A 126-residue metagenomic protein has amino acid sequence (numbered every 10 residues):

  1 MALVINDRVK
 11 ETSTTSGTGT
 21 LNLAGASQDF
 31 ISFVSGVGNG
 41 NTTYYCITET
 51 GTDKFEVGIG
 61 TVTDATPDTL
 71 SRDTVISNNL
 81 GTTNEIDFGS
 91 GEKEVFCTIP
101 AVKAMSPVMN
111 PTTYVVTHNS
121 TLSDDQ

Functional and structural regions predicted by a protein language model:
M1-G25, D29-F30, P67, I76-D124: Glycine-rich, low-complexity segments
F33-I59: Ser/Thr/Gly-rich low-complexity blocks that favor extended beta-strand/coil architectures
V34, G58, S120-Q126: Short, T/G/N/S-enriched strand-turn elements that build extracellular solenoid repeat scaffolds
D53-S71: Elongated alpha-helical scaffolds
